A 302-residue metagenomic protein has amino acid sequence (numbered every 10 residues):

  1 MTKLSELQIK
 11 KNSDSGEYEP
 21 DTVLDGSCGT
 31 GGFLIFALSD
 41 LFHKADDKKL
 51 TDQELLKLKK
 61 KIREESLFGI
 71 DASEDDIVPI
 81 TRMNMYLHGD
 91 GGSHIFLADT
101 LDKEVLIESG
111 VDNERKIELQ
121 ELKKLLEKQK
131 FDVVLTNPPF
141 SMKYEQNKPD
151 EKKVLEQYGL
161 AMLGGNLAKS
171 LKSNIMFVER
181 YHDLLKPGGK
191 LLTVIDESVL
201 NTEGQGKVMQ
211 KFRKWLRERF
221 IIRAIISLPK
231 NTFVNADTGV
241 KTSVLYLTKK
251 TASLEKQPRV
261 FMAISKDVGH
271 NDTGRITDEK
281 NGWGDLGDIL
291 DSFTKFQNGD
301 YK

Functional and structural regions predicted by a protein language model:
M1-E121, L125, Q129-V133, S141 (+4 more regions): Conserved S-adenosyl-L-methionine
D102-K103, I107-K302: A conserved structural/catalytic subdomain of Rossmann-like adenosyl-cofactor enzymes
